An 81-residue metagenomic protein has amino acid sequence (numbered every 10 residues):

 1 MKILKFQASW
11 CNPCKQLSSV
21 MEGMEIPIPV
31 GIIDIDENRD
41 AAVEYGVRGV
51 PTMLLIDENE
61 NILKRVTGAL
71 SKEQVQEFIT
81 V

Functional and structural regions predicted by a protein language model:
M1-K2, M24-V30, T80-V81: Short glycine/proline-enriched coil/turn segments at helix->beta-strand junctions
M1-M24: Local sequence-structure signature of Cys/Sec-based thiol-disulfide redox active-site neighborhoods
F6, E25-D40: Thiol-based oxidoreductase modules, predominantly thioredoxin-like and allied folds used for disulfide exchange
C11-C14, M53, V75: Hydrophobic packing within well-folded, soluble alpha/beta domains
Y45-L54: Structural micro-motif
D57-V81: Non-catalytic, surface beta->alpha helical segment in thiol-disulfide oxidoreductase systems
